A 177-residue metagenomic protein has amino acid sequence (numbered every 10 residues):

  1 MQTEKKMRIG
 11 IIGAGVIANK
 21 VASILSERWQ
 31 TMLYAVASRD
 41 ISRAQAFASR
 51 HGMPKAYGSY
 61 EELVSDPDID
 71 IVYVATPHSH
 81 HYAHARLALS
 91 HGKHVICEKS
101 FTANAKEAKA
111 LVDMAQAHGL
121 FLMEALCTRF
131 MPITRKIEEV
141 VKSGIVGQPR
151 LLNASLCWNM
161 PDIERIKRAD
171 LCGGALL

Functional and structural regions predicted by a protein language model:
M1-H51: N-terminal Rossmann-like dinucleotide-binding module
A18, Y57, C97, L122-E124 (+1 more regions): Hydrophobic residues in well-ordered beta-strands that form the structural core
T31-A35, D70-V72, G173-A175: Short active-site oxyanion
P54-V112: Beta-loop-alpha module in the N-terminal Rossmann-like domain of NAD(P)-dependent dehydrogenases, especially those
A110-C127, G147-A154: Rossmann-fold dehydrogenase core element
T128-L177: Predominantly a Rossmann-like dinucleotide-binding segment in NAD(P)-dependent oxidoreductases
